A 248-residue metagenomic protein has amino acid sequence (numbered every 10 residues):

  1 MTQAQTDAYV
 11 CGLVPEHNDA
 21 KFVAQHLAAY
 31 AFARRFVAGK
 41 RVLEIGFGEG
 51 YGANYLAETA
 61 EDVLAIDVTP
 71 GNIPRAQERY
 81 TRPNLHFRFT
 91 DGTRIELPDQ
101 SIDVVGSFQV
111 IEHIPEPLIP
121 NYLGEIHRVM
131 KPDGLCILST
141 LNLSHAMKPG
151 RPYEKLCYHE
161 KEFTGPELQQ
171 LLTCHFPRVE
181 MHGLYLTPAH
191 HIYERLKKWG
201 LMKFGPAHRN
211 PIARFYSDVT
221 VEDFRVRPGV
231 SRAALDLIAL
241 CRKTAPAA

Functional and structural regions predicted by a protein language model:
M1-Q100, V104-F108, L118-L123, G183-Y185 (+2 more regions): Conserved N-terminal segment of class I S-adenosyl-L-methionine
Y51, N72, I114, D133 (+2 more regions): Feature marks short, surface-exposed loop/turn motifs that line or immediately flank catalytic pockets and channel
L56, I126, L172: Class I S-adenosylmethionine-dependent transferase superfamily signal
Q109-H113: Short catalytic micro-motifs in class I SAM-dependent methyltransferases
P120-P132: A short glycine-rich, Lys/Arg-flanked "PGG" loop and its adjoining helix->strand segment in the class I
L138-H159: Short, glycine-/aromatic-enriched active-site segment of Class I SAM-dependent methyltransferases
E160-H175: Short alpha-helix
F176, E180-T220, R227-D236: Conserved catalytic loop of SAM-dependent methyltransferase domains
